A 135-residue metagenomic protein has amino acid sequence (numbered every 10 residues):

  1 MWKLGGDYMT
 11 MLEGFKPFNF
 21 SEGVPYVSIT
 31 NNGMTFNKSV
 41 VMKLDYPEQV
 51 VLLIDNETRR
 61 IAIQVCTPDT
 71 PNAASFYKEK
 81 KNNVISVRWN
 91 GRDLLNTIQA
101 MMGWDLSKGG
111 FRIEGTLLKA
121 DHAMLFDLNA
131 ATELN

Functional and structural regions predicted by a protein language model:
W2, G6-D7, M42-V51, D55-E57 (+2 more regions): Extended intrinsically disordered, low-complexity coil regions enriched in Ser, Thr, Gly, Ala and often Pro
Y8-Y26, Y46-A62, S107-L118: A short beta-strand-loop micro-motif that forms or neighbors metal/cofactor- and ligand-binding patches at active-site
E13-G14, F20-S21, K38-V41, I98-G103: Intrinsically disordered, low-complexity segments enriched in polar/charged residues with Gly/Pro, especially when
S28-T30: N-terminal ordered "arm"
N32-D45, G91-I98: Short beta-strand-centered segments at strand-helix junctions
F36, R60-V65, M124: Short, structured motif recognition centered on aromatic/hydrophobic residues
K78-K119: Helix-rich interaction surfaces within compact, conserved domain-sized segments that mediate assembly or partner
F111-N135: Glycine-rich, aromatic-bearing surface loops/beta-hairpins
